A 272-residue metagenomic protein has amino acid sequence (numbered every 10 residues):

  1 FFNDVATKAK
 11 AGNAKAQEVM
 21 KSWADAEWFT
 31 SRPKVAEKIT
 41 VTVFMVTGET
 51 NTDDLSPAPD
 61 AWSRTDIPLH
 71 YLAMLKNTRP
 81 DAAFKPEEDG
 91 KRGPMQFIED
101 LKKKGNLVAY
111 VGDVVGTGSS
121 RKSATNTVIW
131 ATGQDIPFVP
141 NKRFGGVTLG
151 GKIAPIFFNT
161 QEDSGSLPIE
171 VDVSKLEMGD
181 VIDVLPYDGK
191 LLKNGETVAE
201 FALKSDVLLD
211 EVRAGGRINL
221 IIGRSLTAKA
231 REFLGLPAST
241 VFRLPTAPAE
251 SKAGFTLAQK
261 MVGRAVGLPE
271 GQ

Functional and structural regions predicted by a protein language model:
F1-Q272: Fe-S-dependent hydro-lyases/dehydratases of central metabolism
